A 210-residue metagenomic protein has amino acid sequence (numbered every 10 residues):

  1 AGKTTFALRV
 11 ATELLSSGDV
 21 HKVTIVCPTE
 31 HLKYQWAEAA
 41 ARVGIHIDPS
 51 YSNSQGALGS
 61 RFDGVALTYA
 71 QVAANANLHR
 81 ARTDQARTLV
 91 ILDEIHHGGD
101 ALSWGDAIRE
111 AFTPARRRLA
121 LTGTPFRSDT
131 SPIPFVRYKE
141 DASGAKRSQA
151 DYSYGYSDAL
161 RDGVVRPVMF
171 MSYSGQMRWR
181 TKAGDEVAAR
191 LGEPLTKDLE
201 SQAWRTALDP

Functional and structural regions predicted by a protein language model:
T4-R9, D19-R42: Conserved Walker A/P-loop ATP-binding site and its immediately adjacent core in helicase/helicase-like ATPase domains
T12-S16, E38, E110-T113: Short, well-ordered alpha-helices that flank and scaffold nucleotide-derived cofactor binding pockets
V20-H21, A86-R87, P114-R117, V164-V168: Short glycine-/polar-rich loops that comprise or flank the Walker A/P-loop and associated switch/sensor motifs
T24, V65, I91, L119 (+2 more regions): Hydrophobic/aromatic beta-strand patches that form the interior of the parallel beta-sheet core in alpha/beta enzyme
E30-L32, A70-A73, H96-H97, T124-S128 (+2 more regions): Conserved nucleotide-binding/hydrolysis micro-motifs of P-loop NTPases
A41-N77: Inter-Walker segment of RecA-like/P-loop motor cores
Y69, A81-A120, T124-R127: SF2 helicase catalytic motif II
T130-P210: Interdomain helical connector at the RecA1-RecA2 junction of SF1/SF2 helicase-like NTPases
